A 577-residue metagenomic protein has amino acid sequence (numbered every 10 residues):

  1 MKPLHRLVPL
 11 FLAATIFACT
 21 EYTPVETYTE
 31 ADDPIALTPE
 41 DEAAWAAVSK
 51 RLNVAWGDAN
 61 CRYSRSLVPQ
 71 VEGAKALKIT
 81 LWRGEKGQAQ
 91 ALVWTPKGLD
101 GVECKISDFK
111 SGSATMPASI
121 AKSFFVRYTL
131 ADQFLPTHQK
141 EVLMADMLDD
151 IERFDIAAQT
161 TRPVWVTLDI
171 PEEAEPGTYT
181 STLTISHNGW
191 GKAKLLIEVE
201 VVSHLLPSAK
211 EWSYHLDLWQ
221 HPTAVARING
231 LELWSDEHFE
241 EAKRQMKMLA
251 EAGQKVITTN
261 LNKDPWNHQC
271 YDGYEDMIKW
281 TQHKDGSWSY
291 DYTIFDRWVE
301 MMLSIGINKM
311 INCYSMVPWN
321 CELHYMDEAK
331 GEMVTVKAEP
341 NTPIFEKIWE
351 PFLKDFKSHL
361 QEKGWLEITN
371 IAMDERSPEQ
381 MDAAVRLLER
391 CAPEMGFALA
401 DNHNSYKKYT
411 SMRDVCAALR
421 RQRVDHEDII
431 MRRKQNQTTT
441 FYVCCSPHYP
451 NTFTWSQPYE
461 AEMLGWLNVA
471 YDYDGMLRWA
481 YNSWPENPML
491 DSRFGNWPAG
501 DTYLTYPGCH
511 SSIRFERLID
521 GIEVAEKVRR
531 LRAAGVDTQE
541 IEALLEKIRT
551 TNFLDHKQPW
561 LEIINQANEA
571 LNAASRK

Functional and structural regions predicted by a protein language model:
M1-P24: Bacterial Sec-dependent N-terminal signal peptides
C19-N267, K363-L366, K557-K577: Mature N-terminal, pre-catalytic/accessory segment of carbohydrate-active enzymes
R83, E240-E241, T293-I294, E379-Q380 (+2 more regions): Short, glycine/acidic-rich beta->alpha junctions
L168-D169, T180-H187, L195-C391, N402-Y409 (+1 more regions): Aromatic-lined carbohydrate-binding surfaces of glycoside hydrolases
M248, M301, E462-Y471, E523-L531: Short, hydrophobic/amphipathic alpha-helical patches that form generic packing surfaces within helical domains
E322-Y325, M333, K337-F345, W349-H403 (+2 more regions): Catalytic domains of carbohydrate-active enzymes that cleave complex glycans
M395-Q422, Y442: Aromatic- and acid-rich polysaccharide-binding/catalytic face of secreted or lumenal carbohydrate-active enzymes
A417-W497: Catalytic-core region of carbohydrate-active enzymes that cleave or remodel glycosidic bonds
